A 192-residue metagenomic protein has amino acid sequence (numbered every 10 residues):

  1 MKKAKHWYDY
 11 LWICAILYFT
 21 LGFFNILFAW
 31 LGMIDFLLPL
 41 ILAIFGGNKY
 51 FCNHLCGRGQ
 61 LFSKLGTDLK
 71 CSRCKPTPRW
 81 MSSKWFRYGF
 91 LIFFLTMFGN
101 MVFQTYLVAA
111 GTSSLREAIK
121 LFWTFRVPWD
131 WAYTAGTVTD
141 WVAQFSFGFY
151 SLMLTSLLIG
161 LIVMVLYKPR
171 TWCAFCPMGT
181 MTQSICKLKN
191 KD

Functional and structural regions predicted by a protein language model:
M1-D192: Non-ligating segments of multi-cofactor redox enzymes
